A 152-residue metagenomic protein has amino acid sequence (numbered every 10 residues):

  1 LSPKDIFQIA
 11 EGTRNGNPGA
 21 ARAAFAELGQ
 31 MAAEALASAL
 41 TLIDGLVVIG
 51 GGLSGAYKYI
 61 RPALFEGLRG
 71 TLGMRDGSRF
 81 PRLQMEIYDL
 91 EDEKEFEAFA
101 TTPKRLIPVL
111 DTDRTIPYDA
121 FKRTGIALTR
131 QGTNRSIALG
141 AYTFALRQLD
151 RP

Functional and structural regions predicted by a protein language model:
L1-P152: ATP-binding/phosphotransfer module of carbohydrate and carboxylate kinases, centering on a glycine-rich
